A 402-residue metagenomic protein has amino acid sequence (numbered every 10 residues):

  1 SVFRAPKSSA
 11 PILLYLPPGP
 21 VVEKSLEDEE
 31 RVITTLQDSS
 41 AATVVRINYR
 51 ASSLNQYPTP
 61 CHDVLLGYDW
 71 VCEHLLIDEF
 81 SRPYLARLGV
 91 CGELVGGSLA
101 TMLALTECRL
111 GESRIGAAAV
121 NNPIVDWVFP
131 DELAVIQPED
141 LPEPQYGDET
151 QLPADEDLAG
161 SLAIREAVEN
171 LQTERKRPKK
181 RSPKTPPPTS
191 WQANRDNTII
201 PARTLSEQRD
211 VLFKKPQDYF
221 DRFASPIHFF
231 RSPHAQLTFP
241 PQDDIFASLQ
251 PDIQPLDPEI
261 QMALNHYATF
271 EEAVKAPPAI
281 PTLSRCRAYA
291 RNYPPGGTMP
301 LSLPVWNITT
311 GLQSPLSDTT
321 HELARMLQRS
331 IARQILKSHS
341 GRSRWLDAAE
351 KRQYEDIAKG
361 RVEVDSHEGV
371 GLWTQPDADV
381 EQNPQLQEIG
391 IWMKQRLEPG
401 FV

Functional and structural regions predicted by a protein language model:
V2-S39, Y49-S52, G311, P315: Short, surface-exposed "cap/lid" segments of acyl-processing enzymes
V22-L26, S53-P60, S81, G89 (+4 more regions): Amphipathic alpha-helical protein-protein interaction segments
S25-E29, N48-Y49, Q56-P60, M102-L105 (+4 more regions): Short coil/turn segments at secondary-structure boundaries
N55-E79: Alpha/beta-hydrolase active-site loop
I77, S81-P183, W191, R195: Primarily recognizes the serine-hydrolase "nucleophile elbow" in alpha/beta-hydrolase and SGNH/GDSL folds
T150-A358: Serine-hydrolase catalytic core
A358-V402: Catalytic active-site module of serine/aspartate enzymes centered on a nucleophile-bearing elbow/loop
